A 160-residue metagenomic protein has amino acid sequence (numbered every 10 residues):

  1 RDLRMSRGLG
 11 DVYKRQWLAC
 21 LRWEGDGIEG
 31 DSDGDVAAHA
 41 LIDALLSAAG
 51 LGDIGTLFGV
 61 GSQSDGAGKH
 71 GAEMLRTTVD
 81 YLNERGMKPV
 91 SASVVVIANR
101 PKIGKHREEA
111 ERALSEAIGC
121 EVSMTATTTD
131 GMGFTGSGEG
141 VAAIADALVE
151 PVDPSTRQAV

Functional and structural regions predicted by a protein language model:
R1-Y13: Single conserved hydrophobic/aromatic residue that forms the stacking wall/gate of nucleotide- or nucleobase-binding
D11-R22: Polyampholytic, low-complexity intrinsically disordered segments
L21-S32, G61-G66, G131-T135: A short glycine/serine-rich beta->alpha loop
G30, G34, A38, A67-G71 (+4 more regions): Generic structural signal for well-ordered, non-membrane alpha-helical segments in soluble metabolic enzymes
A37, L41, L45: Active-site His/Glu-centered metal-binding helix of metallohydrolases
A44-K88: Glycine- and Gly-Pro-enriched alpha-helical subdomains that act as flexible, kink-prone "lid/hinge" or packing modules
A92-G136: Short, conserved loop-to-beta-strand elements that form functional interface hotspots
T135-T156: C-terminal edge-of-domain segments
